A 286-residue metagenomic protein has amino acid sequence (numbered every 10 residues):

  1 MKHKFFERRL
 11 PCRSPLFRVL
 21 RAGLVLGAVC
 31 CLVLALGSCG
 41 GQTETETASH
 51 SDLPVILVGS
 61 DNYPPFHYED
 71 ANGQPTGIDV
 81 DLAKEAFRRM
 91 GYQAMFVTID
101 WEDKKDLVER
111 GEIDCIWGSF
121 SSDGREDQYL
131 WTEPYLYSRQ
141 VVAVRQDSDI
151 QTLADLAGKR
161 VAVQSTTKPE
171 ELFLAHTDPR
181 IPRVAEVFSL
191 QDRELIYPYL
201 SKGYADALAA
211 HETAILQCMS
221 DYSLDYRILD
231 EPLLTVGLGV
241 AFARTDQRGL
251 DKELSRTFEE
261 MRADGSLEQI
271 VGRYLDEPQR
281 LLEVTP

Functional and structural regions predicted by a protein language model:
G40, V80-R89, I150, A154-K168 (+1 more regions): Extended ligand-binding regions for polar small-molecule ligands
L53-I78: Short glycine-rich His-centered loop
S60-N62, Y137-V144, S220-E259, E277-P286: Periplasmic-binding protein-like
E69-A71, A83-Y92, P169-Q191, M219-S223: Ligand-binding cleft/hinge of the Venus flytrap
V80, K84, Q93-D155, R227-P232: Acidic, polar ligand-binding/catalytic clefts
V80, M95-D106, V187-P198, K202 (+1 more regions): Short helix-initiation/N-cap motifs at beta->coil->alpha
Y92, D100, E133-R183, V187 (+1 more regions): A conserved helix-loop-strand patch within extracytoplasmic ligand-binding domains of the periplasmic binding
D103-D106, S119-Q128, L172-A175, Y199-T235: A ligand-binding cleft/hinge motif common to bilobed small-molecule-binding domains
